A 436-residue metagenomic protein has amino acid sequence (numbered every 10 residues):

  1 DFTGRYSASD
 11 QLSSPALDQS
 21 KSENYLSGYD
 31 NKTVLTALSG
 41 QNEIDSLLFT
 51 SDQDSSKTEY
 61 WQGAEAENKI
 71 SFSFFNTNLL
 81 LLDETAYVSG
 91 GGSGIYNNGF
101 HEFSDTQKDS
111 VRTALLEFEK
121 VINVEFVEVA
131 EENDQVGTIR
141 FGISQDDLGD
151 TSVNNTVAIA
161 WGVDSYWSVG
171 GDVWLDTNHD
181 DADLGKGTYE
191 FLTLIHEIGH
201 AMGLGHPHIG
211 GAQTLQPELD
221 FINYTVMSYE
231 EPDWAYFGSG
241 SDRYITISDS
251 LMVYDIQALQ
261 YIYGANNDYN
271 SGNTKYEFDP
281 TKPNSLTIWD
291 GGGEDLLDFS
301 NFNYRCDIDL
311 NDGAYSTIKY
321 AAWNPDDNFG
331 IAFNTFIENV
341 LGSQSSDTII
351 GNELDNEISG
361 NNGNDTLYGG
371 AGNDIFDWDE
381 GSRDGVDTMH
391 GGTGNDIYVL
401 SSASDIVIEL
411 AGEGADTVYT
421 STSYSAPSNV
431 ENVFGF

Functional and structural regions predicted by a protein language model:
D1-L341: Zinc-dependent metalloendopeptidases
G137-I139, G171-V173, T225, L286 (+8 more regions): Extracytoplasmic/periplasmic beta-strand context in beta-sandwich domains, especially the cupredoxin/COX2 CuA-binding
V169, P280-K282, N361, R383 (+1 more regions): Residues that act as N-cap/strand-start positions at coil-to-secondary-structure junctions
G210, D405-I406: Basic, amphipathic juxtamembrane/active-site segments that coordinate anionic phosphate or diphosphate groups
N223, D255, G272, N284 (+12 more regions): Cysteine-rich, disulfide-stabilized extracellular repeat modules
D298, N339-L341, T348-I350, E357-N362 (+8 more regions): Short beta-strand elements of solenoid repeat domains
A314-S316, S345, D405: Short, solvent-exposed loop/linker segments at beta-strand-coil boundaries, enriched for Pro/Gly and Ser/Thr
